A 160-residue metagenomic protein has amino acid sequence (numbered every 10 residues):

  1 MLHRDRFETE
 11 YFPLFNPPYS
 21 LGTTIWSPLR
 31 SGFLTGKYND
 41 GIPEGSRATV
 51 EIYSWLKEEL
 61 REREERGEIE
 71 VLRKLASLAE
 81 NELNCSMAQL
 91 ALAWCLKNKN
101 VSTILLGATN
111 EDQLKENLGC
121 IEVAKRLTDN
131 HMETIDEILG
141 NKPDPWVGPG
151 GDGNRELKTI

Functional and structural regions predicted by a protein language model:
M1-E137, N154-I160: Beta/alpha (TIM)-barrel catalytic core signal, keyed to glycine-rich beta->alpha loops juxtaposed to Asp/Glu that bind
N141-P145: Amphipathic, coiled-coil-like alpha-helical segments
V147-D152: Short coil/turn segments at secondary-structure boundaries
